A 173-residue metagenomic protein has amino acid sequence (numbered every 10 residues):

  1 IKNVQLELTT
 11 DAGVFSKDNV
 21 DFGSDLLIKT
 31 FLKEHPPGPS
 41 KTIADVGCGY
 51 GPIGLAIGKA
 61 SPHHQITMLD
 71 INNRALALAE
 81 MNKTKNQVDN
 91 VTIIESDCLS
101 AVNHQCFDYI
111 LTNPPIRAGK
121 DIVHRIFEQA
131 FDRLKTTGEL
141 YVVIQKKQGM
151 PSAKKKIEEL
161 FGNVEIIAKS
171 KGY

Functional and structural regions predicted by a protein language model:
I1, G149-Y173: Class I S-adenosyl-L-methionine
I1-H35: Class I SAM-dependent transferase core
F22-T112: Conserved SAM/SAH cofactor-binding pocket of Class I
I57, A130, I157: Class I S-adenosylmethionine-dependent transferase superfamily signal
D70-R74, I122, Q145: Short beta->alpha hinge that forms the Motif I/post-I loop of the SAM-binding pocket
I116-A118, Q145-M150: Short "lid" loop at the C-terminus of a central beta-strand within the Rossmann-like core of SAM-dependent
H124-T136: A short glycine-rich, Lys/Arg-flanked "PGG" loop and its adjoining helix->strand segment in the class I
T137-I144: Conserved beta-strand signature within the Rossmann-like core of class I S-adenosyl-L-methionine
